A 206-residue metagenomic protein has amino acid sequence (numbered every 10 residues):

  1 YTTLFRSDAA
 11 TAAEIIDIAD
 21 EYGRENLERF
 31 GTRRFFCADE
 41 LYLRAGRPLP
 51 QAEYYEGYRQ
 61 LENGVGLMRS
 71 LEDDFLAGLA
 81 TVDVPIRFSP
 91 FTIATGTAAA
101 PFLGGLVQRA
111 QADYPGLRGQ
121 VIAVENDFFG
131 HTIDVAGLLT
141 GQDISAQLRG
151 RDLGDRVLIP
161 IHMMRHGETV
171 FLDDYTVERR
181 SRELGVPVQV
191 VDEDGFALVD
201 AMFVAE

Functional and structural regions predicted by a protein language model:
Y1-L4: Short, small-residue-biased leader/transition segments that mark boundaries at the very start of proteins
R6-E14, A136, L172: Alpha-helix N-cap and loop-to-helix initiation/capping positions
D8-F36, L49: A conserved active-site cap/scaffold subdomain adjacent to cofactor or substrate pockets
G31-A45, E125: A glycine-rich phosphate-binding loop feature that marks nucleotide/adenosyl-phosphate handling sites
A45-E206: Radical SAM enzyme core and accessory elements
